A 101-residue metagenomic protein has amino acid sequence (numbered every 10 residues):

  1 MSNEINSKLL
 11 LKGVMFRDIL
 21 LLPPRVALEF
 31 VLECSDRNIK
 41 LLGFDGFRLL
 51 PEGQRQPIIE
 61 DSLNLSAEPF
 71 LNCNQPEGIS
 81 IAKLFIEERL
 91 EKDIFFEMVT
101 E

Functional and structural regions predicted by a protein language model:
N6-L22: N-terminal acidic leader/helix
D18-R25, E29, P69-E77, I81: Alpha-helix boundary/N-cap detector
L22-V26, K40, E88-E91, F95: Terminal, compositionally biased segments used for targeting/anchoring and flexible tails
R25-E52: Short, well-structured hydrophobic secondary-structure segments
G43-P76: Acidic, low-complexity, intrinsically disordered interaction modules
Q75-E101: Amphipathic alpha-helical binding modules
